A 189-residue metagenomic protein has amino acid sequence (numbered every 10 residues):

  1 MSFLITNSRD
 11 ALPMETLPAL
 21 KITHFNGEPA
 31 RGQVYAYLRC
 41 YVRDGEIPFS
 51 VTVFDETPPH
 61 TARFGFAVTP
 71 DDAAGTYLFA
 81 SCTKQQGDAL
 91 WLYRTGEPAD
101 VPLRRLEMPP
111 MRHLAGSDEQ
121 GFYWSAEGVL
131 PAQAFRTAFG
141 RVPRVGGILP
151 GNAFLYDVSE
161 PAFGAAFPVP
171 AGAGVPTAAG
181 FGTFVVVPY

Functional and structural regions predicted by a protein language model:
M1-Y189: Structural preference for beta-rich elements and adjacent junctions enriched in aromatics
